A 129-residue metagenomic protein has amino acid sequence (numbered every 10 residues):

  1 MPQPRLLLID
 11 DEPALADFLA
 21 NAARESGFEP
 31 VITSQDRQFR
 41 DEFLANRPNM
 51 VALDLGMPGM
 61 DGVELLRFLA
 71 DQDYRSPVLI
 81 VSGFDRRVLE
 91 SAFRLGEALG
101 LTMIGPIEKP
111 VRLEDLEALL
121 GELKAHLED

Functional and structural regions predicted by a protein language model:
P2-A14, L19-A23, V51: Conserved acidic segment of CheY-like receiver
I32-M50: Acidic, metal-coordinating helix/loop segments flanking the phosphotransfer/catalytic sites of two-component signaling
S34-Q35, D61-R67: Acidic catalytic/metal-coordinating carboxylates
R47-N49, D73-L79, T102-M103: His-Asp phosphorelay/catalytic-motif detector in bacterial-type signaling
D54: Active-site residues of response regulator receiver
P58: The feature encodes the CheY-like receiver
E64-R67, F84-P106: Alpha4 helix (beta4-alpha4-beta5 surface) of REC/receiver domains from two-component response regulators
R87-V88, E108-K124: C-terminal output helix
